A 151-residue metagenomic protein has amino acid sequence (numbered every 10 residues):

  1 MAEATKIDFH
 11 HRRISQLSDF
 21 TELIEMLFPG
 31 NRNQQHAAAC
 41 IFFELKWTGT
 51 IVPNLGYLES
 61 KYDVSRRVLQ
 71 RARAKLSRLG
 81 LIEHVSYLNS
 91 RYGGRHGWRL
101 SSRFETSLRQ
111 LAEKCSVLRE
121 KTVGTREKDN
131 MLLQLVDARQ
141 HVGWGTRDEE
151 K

Functional and structural regions predicted by a protein language model:
M1-G56: Short recognition helix of helix-turn-helix/winged-helix DNA-binding domains
N31-Q35, Y87-E113: Short, cationic-aromatic polyanion-contact patches
I51-S65, L76: A short alpha-helical element within helix-turn-helix/winged-helix DNA-binding domains across DNA-binding proteins
R73: DNA major-groove recognition helix of helix-turn-helix
S77-N89: A short, conserved structural fragment
S102-N130: Short, amphipathic alpha-helical interaction segments positioned at domain boundaries
K121-K151: Exposed, interaction-prone assembly regions rather than primary DNA-binding/catalytic cores
